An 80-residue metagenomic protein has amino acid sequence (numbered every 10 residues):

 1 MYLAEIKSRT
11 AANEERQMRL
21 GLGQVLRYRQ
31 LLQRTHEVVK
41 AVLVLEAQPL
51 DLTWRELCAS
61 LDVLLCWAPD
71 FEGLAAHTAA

Functional and structural regions predicted by a protein language model:
M1-T10: Conserved catalytic cores of phosphodiester-cleaving nucleases, focusing on short active-site segments
A11, E15, R29-S60: Nucleic-acid nuclease catalytic cores
Q17-G21: Short, conserved glycine- and acidic-residue-centered signature motifs in active-site or ligand-binding loops
D62-A75, A79: Charged, structured surface patches that assemble and position nucleic-acid processing machinery
